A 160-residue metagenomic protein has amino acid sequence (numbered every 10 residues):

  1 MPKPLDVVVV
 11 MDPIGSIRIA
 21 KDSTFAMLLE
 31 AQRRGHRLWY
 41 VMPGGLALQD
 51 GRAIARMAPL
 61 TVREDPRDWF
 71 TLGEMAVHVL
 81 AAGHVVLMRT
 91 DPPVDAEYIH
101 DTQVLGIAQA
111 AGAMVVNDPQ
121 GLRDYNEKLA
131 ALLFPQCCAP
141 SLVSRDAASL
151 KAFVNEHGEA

Functional and structural regions predicted by a protein language model:
P2-R33, L38-A160: Active-site nucleotide/adenylate-binding loops and adjacent lid/helix of ATP-dependent enzymes
